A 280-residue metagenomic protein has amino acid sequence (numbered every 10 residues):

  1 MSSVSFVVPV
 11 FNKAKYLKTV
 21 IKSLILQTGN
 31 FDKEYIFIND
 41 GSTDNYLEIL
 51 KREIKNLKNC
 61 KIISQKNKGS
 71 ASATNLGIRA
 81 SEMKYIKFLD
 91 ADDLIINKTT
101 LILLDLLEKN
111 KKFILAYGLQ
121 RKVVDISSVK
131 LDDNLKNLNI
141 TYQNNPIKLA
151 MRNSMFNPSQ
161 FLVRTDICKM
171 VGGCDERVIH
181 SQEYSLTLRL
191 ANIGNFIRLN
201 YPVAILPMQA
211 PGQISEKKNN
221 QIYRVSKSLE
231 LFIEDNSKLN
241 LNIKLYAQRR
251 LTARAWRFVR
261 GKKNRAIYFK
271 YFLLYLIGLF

Functional and structural regions predicted by a protein language model:
K13-L26: Short, well-formed alpha-helical segments that are part of the catalytic scaffolds of diverse glycosyltransferases
N39-E48, D90: A conserved acidic beta->alpha catalytic loop
N45, D93-L106: Acidic donor-binding/catalytic loop of UDP-sugar-dependent glycosyltransferases, especially processive GT2
Q65-S81: Glycine-rich, basic loop-to-helix element that forms the pyrophosphate-binding segment of sugar-nucleotide handling
S70, I102, L106-L107, K112-I167: Flexible acidic/His/Gly-enriched loops in nucleotide-sugar-dependent glycosyltransferase catalytic domains
I86: Short aromatic/hydrophobic "clamp" motif used to bind/position activated sugar donors
L138-V225: Conserved nucleotide-sugar donor-binding catalytic segment
V203-A210, S215-L241, R265-L274, G278: Catalytic core of nucleotide-sugar-dependent glycosyltransferases
